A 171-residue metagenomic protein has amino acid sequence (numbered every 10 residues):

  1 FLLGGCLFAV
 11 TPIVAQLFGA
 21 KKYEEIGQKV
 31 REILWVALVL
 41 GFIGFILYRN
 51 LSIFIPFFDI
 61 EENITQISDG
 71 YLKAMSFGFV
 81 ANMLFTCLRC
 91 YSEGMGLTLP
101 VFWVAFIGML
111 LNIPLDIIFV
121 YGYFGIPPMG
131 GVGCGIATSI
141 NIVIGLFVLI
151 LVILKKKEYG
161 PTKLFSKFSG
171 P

Functional and structural regions predicted by a protein language model:
F1-F45, R49, N82-G96, V101: Small-residue-rich hydrophobic transmembrane alpha-helices
V14, F18-G19, I26, F54-I55 (+8 more regions): Hydrophobic/aromatic residues within transmembrane alpha-helices of membrane transport systems, especially the TMDs
K21, I53-E61, Y91-T98, Y121-I126 (+1 more regions): Transmembrane helix-loop junctions in multipass membrane proteins, especially transporters and channels
W35-V39, F77, W103-L110, I136 (+1 more regions): Hydrophobic residues within alpha-helical transmembrane segments of multi-pass solute transporters/permease subunits
F42-I53, F57-F58, A74, I113 (+2 more regions): Membrane-embedded alpha-helical segments of multi-pass transporters/permeases
E62-L88: Alpha-helical transmembrane segments of multi-pass membrane proteins
L99, M109-L146: Membrane-interface helix-loop junctions in multi-pass transport and translocation proteins
G131, G135-T138, I150-P171: Interhelical loop/hinge segments that connect adjacent transmembrane helices in multipass membrane
